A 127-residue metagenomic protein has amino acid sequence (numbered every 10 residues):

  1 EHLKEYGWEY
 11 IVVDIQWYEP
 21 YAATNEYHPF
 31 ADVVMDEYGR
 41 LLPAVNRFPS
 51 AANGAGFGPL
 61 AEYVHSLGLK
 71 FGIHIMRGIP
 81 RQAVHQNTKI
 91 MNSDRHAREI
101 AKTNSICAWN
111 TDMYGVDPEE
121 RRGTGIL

Functional and structural regions predicted by a protein language model:
E1-L127: Aromatic-lined carbohydrate-binding/catalytic grooves of carbohydrate-active enzymes
